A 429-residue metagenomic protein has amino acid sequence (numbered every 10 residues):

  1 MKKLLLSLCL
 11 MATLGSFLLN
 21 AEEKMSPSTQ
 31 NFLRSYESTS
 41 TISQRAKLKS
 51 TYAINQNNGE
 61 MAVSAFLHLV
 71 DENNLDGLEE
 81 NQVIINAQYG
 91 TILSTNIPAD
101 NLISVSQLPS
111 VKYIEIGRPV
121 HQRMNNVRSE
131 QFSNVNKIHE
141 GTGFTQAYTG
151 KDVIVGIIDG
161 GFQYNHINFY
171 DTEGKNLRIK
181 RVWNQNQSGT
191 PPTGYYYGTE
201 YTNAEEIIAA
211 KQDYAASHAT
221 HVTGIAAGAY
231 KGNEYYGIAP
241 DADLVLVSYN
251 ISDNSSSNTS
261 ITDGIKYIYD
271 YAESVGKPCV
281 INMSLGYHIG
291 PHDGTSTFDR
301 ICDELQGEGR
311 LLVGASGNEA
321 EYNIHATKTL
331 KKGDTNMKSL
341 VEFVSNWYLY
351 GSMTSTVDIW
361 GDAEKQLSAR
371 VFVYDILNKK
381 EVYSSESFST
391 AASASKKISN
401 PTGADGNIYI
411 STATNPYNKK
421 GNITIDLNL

Functional and structural regions predicted by a protein language model:
K3, I114, Q122-N126, D241 (+2 more regions): A structural signal for beta-strand and strand-to-loop patches characteristic of beta-rich domains
L4-T13: Sec-dependent N-terminal signal peptides
L5-L6, L18-Q146, V153-I154, I167 (+4 more regions): Autoinhibitory N-terminal propeptides
E22, E140-T259, G276-V280, G307-L311 (+3 more regions): Subtilisin-like serine protease catalytic core
E72, I92, N101-L102, P119-Q122 (+6 more regions): Solvent-exposed loop/turn segments at secondary-structure junctions within structured extracellular/periplasmic domains
N74, P98-N101, N165, K175 (+3 more regions): Stable alpha-helical elements in mature extracytoplasmic
Y89-D100, S104-L108, D152, G224-A226 (+3 more regions): Mobile, glycine-rich extracellular loop/lid and propeptide segments that shape or gate substrate/ligand access
A229, N250-K331, E342, W347-V382 (+1 more regions): Substrate-binding/access-modulating region of protease and related hydrolase catalytic domains
